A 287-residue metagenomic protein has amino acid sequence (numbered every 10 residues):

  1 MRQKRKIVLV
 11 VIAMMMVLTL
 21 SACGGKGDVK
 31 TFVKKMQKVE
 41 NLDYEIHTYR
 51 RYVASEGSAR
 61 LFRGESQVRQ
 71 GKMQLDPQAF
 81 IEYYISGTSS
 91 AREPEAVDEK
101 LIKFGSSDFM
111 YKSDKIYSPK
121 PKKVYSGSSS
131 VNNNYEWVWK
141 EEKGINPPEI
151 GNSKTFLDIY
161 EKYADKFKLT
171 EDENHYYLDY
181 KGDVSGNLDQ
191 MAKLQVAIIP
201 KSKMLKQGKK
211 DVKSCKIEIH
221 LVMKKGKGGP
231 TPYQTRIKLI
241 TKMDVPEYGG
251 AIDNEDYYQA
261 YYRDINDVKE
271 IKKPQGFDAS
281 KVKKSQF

Functional and structural regions predicted by a protein language model:
M1-V11: Bacterial N-terminal signal peptides that target proteins for export
T19-A22: C-terminal motif of bacterial Sec signal peptides marking the signal peptidase cleavage site
G24-F287: Subset-of-secretome marker
